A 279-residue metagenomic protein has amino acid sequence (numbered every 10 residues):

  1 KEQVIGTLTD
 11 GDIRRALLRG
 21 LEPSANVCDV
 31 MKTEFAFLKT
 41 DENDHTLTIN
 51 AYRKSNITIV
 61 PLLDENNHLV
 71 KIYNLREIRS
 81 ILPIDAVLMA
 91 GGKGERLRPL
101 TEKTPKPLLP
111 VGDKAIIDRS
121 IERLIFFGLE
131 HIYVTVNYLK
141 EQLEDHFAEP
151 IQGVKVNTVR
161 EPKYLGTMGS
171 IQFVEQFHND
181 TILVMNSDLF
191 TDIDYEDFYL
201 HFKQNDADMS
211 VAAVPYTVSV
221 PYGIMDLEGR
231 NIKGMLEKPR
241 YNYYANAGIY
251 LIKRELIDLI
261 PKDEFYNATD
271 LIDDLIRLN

Functional and structural regions predicted by a protein language model:
K1-I5, D12, L18-I57, L62-D64 (+2 more regions): Bateman/CBS regulatory modules and CBS-like beta-alpha motifs in cytosolic regions of diverse proteins
L8-T9, Y73, Y138, M185 (+2 more regions): A conserved hydrophobic position in a structured secondary element of the catalytic/binding core that shapes
I13-R14, I78, E255-D258: A generic structural signal for short hydrophobic patches within well-formed alpha-helices
L18, K114-S187, D192, D197 (+1 more regions): Conserved N-terminal catalytic core of the sugar/cofactor nucleotidyltransferase
I57-V60, Y222, A247: Short loop/turn microsegments at loop-to-beta-strand junctions
S80-E141: N-terminal glycine-rich phosphate-binding loop and ensuing alpha1 helix
I182-L183, F190, E196-K203, Y216-S219 (+1 more regions): Catalytic-core segments of class I nucleotidyltransferases/pyrophosphorylases that form NMP-activated intermediates
N205-P215: A short, conserved acidic/glycine-rich loop-to-beta-strand motif that forms the donor nucleotide-sugar/metal
